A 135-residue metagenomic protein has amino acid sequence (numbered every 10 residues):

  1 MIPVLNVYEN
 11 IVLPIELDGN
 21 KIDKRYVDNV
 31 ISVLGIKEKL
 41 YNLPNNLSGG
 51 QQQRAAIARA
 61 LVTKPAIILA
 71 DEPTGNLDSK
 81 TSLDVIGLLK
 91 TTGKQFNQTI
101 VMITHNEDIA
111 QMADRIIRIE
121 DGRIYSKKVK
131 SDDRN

Functional and structural regions predicted by a protein language model:
M1-M112, I116-R118: ABC family nucleotide-binding domain
R115, R123-N135: Conserved beta-strand-loop-alpha-helix hinge in the C-terminal portion of ABC ATPase nucleotide-binding domains
